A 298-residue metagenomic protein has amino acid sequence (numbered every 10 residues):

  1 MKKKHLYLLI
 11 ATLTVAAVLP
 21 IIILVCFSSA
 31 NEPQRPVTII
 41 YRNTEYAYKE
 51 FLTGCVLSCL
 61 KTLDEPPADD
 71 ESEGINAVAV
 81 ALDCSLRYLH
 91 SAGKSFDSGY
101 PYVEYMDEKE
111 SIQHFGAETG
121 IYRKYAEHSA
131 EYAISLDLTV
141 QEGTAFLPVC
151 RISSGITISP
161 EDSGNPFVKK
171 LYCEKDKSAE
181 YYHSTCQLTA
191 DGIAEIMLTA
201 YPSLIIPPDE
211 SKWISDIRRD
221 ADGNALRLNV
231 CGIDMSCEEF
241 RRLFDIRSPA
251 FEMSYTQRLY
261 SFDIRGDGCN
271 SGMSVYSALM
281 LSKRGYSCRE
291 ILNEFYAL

Functional and structural regions predicted by a protein language model:
M1-L298: Conserved, single-site charged/polar hotspot
